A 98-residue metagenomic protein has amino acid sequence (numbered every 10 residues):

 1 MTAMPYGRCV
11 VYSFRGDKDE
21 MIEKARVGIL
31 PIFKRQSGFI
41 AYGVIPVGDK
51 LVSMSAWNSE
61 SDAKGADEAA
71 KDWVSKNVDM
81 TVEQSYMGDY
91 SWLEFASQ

Functional and structural regions predicted by a protein language model:
M1-V52, N58-D72, V78-Q98: Short S/T/G/P-rich N-terminal loop/turn motif that feeds into the first structured element of a domain
